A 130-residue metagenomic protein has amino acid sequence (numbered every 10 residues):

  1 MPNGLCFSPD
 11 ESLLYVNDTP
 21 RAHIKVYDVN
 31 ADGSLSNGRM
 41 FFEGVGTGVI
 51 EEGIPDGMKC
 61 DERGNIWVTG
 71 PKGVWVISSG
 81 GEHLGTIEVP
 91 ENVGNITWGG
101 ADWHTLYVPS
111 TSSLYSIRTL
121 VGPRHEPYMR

Functional and structural regions predicted by a protein language model:
M1-L13, G44-P71, P90-H104, T111: Beta-rich, blade/repeat-based domains predominating in secreted/periplasmic proteins but also intracellular
C6, L14-T19, I24-Y27, G38-F42 (+1 more regions): Short, conserved beta-strand edge motifs with alternating hydrophobic and charged residues
P20, N30, G70-K72, S112 (+1 more regions): Residue-level signature of beta-propeller blades and closely related beta-rich strand-turn architectures in secreted
A22-K25, V74-V76, L114-S116: Structural signal for beta-propeller blades
V26-L35, R118-E126: Short loop/turn segments immediately following beta-strands, especially the blade-tip and inter-blade linker loops
L35-E43, G85-V89, E126-R130: Beta-propeller fold detector
I66-P71, W75-G80, L84: Acidic/His-leaning functional-site neighborhoods
N95-R130: Blade-level signature of beta-propeller repeat domains, shared across WD40, Kelch, NHL, RCC1 and BNR/Asp-box propellers
